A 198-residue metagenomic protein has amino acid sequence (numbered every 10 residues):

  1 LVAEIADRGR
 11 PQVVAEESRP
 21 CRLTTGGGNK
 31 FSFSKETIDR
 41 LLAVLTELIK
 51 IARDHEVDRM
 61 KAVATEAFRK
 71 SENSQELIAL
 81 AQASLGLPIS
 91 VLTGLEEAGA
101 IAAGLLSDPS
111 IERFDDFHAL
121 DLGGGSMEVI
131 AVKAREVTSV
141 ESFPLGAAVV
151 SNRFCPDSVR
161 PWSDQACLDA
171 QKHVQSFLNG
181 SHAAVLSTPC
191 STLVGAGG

Functional and structural regions predicted by a protein language model:
V2-A119, I130-G197: Nucleotide/phosphate-binding catalytic cleft detector across ATP-hydrolyzing and phosphate-transferring enzymes
G123-V129: Active-site-adjacent helix-turn-beta-strand microarchitecture at beta-sheet edges that either contains or buttresses
